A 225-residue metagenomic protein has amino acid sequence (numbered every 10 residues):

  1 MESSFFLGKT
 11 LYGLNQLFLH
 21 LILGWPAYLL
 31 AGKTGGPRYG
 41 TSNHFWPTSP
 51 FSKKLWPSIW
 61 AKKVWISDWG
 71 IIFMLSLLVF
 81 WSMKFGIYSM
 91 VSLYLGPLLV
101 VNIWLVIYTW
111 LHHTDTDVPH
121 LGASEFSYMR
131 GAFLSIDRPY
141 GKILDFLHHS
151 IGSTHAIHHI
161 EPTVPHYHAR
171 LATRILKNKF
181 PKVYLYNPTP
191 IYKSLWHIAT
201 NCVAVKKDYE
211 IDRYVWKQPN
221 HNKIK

Functional and structural regions predicted by a protein language model:
M1-G96, H166-K225: Non-catalytic, topology-defining segments of multipass membrane proteins
H20, L77-M83, F126-A132, T154-T163: Alpha-helical membrane-embedding segments and immediately adjacent membrane-interface amphipathic helices
I22-P37, Y94-F133: Transmembrane alpha-helical segments that form the membrane-embedded catalytic/substrate-channel core of multi-pass
A61, V79, V106, F146 (+1 more regions): A generic hydrophobic-helix recognition signal that picks specific residues within alpha-helical hydrophobic
L95-L99, L144, H148-I151: Membrane-embedded alpha-helical segments that form the functional core of polytopic membrane enzymes, especially those
Y108-D117, H148-V164: Histidine-centered catalytic micro-motifs
L111-H112, P139-Y140, P190-W196: Juxtamembrane/interface motifs at transmembrane-helix termini
S127-D145: Cytosolic juxtamembrane regulatory segments of multi-pass membrane proteins
